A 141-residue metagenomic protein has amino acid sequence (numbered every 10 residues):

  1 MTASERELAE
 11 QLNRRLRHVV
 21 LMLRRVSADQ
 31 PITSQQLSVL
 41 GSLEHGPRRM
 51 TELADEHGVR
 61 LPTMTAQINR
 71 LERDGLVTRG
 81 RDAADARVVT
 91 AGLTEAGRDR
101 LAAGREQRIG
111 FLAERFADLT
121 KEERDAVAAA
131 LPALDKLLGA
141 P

Functional and structural regions predicted by a protein language model:
M1-S34, K136-L138: N-terminal leader segment of winged-helix/HTH proteins
Q11, H18, E44-H45, E56 (+3 more regions): Alpha-helical structural segments
L23-T63, N69-R70, D74, T90: N-terminal helix-turn-helix DNA-binding core of bacterial DNA-binding proteins
G41-H45, R105, P132: Short, locally clustered residues in the helix-turn-helix/winged-helix DNA-binding domain
N69-A129: Charged, amphipathic alpha-helical coiled-coil/dimerization segments
D125-P141: Exposed, interaction-prone assembly regions rather than primary DNA-binding/catalytic cores
